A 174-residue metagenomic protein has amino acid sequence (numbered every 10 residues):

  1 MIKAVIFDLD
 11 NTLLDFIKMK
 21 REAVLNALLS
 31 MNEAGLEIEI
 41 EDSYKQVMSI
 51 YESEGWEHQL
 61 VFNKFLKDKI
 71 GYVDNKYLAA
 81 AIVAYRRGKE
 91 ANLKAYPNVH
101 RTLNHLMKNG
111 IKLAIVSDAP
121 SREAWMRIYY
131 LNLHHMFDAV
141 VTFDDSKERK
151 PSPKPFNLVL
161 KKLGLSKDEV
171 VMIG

Functional and structural regions predicted by a protein language model:
I2, G110, K167-E169: A general structural motif
I2-P97: N-terminal helical cap/lid subdomain that shapes the substrate entry/recognition surface in HAD-like hydrolases
E22, R101, R122-E123: Short alpha-helical
L60, R101, K154: Active-site phosphate/pyrophosphate-handling residues
R87, A91-K94, A114, P120-I173: Substrate-recognition "cap/lid" segment bordering the active-site pocket of phosphatases
N98-G110: Catalytic-core regions built around general acid/base machinery
